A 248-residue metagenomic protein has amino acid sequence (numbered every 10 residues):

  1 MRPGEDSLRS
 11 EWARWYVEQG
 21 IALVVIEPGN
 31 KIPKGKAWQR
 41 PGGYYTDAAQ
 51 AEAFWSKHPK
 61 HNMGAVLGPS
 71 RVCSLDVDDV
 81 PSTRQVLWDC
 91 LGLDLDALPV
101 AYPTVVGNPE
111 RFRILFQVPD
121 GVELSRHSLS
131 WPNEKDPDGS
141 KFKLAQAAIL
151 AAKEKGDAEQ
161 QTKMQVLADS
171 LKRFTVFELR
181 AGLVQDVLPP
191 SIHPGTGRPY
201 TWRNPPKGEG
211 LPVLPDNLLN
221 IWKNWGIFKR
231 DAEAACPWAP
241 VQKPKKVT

Functional and structural regions predicted by a protein language model:
M1-T248: Conserved phosphate/metal-binding and DNA-contacting active-site motifs used in DNA phosphodiester-bond processing
